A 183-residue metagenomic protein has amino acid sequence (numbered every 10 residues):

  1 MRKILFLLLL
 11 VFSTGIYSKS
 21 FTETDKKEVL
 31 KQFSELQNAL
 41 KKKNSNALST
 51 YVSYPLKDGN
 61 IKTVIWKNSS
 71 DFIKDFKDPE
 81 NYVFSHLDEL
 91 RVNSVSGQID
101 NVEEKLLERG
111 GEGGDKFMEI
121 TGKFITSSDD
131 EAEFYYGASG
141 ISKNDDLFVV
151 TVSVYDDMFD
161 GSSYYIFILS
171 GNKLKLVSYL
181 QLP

Functional and structural regions predicted by a protein language model:
I4-S13: Sec-dependent N-terminal signal peptides
I16-T22: Boundary at the C-terminal end of the N-terminal hydrophobic targeting segment
E23-S34, V52-P183: C-terminal-biased regions
E35-A47: Short helix-adjacent coil turns
